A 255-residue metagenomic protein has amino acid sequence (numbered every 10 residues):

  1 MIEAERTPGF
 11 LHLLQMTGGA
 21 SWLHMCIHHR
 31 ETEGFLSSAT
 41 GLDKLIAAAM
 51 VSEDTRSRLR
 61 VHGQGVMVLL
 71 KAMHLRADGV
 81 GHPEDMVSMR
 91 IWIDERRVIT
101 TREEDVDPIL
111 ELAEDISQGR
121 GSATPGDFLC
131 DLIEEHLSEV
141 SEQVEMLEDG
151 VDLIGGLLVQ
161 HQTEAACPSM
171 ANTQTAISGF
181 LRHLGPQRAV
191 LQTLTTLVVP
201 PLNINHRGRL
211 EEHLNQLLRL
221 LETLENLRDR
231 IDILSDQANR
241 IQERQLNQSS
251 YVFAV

Functional and structural regions predicted by a protein language model:
M1-N203, R209, Q216-L221, N226: Peripheral, non-transmembrane regulatory/ligand-interaction domains of membrane transport proteins
I46-A48, N239, L246: Charged, low-complexity, helix-prone segments enriched in Lys/Glu/Asp/Gln
Q187, Q242-Q245: Glutamine-centric residue-chemistry signal
R207, L214, F253: Short, mixed-charge aromatic SLiMs
I231-Q242: Juxtamembrane amphipathic/coiled-coil helical coupling segments that flank and transmit signals to/from transmembrane
R244-V255: Bilayer-spanning, highly hydrophobic alpha-helical transmembrane segments
